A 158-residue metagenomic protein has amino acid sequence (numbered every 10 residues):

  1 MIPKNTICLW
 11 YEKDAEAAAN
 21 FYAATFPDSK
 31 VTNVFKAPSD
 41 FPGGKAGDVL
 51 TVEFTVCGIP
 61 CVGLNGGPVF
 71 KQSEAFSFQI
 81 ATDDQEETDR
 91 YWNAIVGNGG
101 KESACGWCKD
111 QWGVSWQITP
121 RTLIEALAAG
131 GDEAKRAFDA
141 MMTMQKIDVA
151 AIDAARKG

Functional and structural regions predicted by a protein language model:
M1-P3, F70-Q72: Short, flexible turn/loop "capping" segments at secondary-structure junctions
K4, D48, K101-S103: Short, small/polar residue-rich loop motifs at catalytic or cofactor-binding pockets
T6-C8, T51, S77-Q79: Short aromatic/hydrophobic contact patches that present stacked aromatics for nucleic-acid/ligand binding
L9-G58: Core segments of cupin and vicinal oxygen chelate
Y11, T25, V56-P60, K71-Q72 (+3 more regions): Vicinal oxygen chelate
F41-G43, E74-F76, K157-G158: A charge-rich, low-complexity, intrinsically flexible signal that marks solvent-exposed coils, linkers, repeats
T122-A140: A short, polar/charged loop-to-alpha-helix boundary motif
A134-G158: Acidic/histidine-enriched, glycine/proline-rich intrinsically disordered or flexible terminal extensions
